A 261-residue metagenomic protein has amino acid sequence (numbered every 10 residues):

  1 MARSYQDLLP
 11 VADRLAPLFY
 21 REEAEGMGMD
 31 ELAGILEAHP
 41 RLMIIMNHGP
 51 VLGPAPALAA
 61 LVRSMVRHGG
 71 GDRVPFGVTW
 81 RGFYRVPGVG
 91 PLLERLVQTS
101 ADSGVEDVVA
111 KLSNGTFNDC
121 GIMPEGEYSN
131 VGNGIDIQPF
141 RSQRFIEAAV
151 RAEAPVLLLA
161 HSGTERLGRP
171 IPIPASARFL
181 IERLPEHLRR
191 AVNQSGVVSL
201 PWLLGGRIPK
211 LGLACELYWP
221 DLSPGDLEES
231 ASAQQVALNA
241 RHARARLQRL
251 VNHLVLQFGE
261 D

Functional and structural regions predicted by a protein language model:
M1-Y20, R63: Non-catalytic, mobile gating and regulatory segments of ester bond hydrolases
A2-Q6, L52-A55, A233-R244: Generic detection of long, well-ordered alpha-helical segments
Q6, Q98, Q138, Q143 (+4 more regions): Residue-identity detector for glutamine
D7-R14, E31, G88, D107-V108 (+1 more regions): Exposed alpha-helical structural elements
D13, E22-E25, Q257-G259: Conserved catalytic cores of large enzyme domains
Y20-P224: Soluble catalytic domains of membrane acyltransferases
G205-L217, D221-D261: Pol beta-like nucleotidyltransferase catalytic core
